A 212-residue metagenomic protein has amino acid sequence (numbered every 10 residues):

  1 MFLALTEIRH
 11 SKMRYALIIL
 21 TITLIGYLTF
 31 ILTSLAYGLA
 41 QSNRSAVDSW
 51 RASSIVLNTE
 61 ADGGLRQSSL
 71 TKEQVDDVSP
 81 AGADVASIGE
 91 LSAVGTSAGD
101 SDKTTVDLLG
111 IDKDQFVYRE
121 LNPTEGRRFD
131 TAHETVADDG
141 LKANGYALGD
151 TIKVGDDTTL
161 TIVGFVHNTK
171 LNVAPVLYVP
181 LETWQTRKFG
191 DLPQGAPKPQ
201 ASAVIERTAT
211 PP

Functional and structural regions predicted by a protein language model:
M1-T29, A40: N-terminal Sec/SRP start-transfer signal
Y15, G26-S54: Alpha-helical transmembrane segments
D48-V94, D107, A203: Membrane-proximal extracellular/periplasmic loop immediately following the first transmembrane helix
S54, G140-K142, F165-K170, D191-P212: A short beta-strand structural signal in non-transmembrane regions
E60, L91-V94, V166, T183 (+1 more regions): Glycine-rich beta-alpha junction loops
S97-D112, Y118-D191: Hydrophobic secondary-structure segments that place a key small or acidic residue at a functional site
